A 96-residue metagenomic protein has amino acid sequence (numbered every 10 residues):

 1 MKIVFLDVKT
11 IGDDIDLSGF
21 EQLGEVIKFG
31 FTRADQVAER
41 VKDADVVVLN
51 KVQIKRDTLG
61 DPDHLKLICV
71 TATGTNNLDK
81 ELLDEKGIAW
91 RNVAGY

Functional and structural regions predicted by a protein language model:
M1-A44: N-terminal glycine-/charge-rich "phosphate-binding" loop or analogous flexible N-terminal tail
V46-Y96: Phosphate/diphosphate ligand-binding glycine-rich loop within oxidoreductases
